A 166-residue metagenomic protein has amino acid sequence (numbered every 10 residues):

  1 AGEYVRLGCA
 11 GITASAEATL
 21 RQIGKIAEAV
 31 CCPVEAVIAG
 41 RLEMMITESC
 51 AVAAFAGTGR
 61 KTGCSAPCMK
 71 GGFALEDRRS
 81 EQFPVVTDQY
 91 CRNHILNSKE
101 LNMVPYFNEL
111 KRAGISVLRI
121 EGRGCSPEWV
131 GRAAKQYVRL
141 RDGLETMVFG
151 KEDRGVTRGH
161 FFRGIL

Functional and structural regions predicted by a protein language model:
A1, T13-L166: Active-site pocket-lining/capping segments in soluble small-molecule metabolic enzymes
G8, I12: Acidic, glycine-enriched active-site microenvironments
